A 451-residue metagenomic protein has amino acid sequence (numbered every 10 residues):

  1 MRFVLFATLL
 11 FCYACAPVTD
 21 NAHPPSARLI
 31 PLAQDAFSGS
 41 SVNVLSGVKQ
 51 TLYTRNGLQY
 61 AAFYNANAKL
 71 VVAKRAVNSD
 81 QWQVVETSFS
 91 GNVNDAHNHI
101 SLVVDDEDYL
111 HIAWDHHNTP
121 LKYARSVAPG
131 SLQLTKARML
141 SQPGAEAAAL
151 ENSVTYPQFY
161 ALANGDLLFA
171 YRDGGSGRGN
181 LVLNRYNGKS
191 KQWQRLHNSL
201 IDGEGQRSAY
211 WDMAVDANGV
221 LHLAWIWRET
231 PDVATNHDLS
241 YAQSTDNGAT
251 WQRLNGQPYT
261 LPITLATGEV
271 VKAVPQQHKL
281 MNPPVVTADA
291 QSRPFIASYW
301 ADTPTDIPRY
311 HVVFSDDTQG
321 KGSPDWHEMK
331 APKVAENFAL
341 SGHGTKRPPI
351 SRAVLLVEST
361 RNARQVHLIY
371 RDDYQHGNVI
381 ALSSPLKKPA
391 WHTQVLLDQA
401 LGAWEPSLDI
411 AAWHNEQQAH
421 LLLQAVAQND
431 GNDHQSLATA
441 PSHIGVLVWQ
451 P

Functional and structural regions predicted by a protein language model:
M1, P17-A22: Non-catalytic N-terminal targeting/anchoring module and adjacent flexible stem/linker that precedes the structured
M1-A7: Sec-dependent signal peptide recognition, specifically the positively charged N-region followed immediately by
C12-A14: C-terminal motif of bacterial Sec signal peptides marking the signal peptidase cleavage site
N21-P451: Extracellular, repeat-based ectodomains that mediate carbohydrate processing or recognition
